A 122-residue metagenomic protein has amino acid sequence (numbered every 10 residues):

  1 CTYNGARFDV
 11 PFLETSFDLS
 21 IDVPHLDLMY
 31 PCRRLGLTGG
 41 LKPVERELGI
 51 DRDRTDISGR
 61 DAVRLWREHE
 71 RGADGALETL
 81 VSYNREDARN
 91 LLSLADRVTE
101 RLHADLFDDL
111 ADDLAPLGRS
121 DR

Functional and structural regions predicted by a protein language model:
C1-E47: Conserved DEDDh/DEDDy metal-dependent 3′-5′ exonuclease domain
E47-L114: Acidic, Mg2+-coordinating catalytic module of metal-dependent nucleases/exonucleases that use a two-metal-ion mechanism
L117-R122: Acidic, Ser/Thr-rich low-complexity intrinsically disordered segments
